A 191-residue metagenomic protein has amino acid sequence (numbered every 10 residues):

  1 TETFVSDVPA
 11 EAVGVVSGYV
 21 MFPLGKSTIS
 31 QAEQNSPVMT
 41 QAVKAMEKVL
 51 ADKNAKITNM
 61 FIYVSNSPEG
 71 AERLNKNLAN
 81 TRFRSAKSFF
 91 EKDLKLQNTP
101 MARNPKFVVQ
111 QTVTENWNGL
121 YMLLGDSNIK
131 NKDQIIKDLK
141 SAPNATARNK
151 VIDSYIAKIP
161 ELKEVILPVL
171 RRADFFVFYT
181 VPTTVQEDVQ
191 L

Functional and structural regions predicted by a protein language model:
T3-F4, V13, F22, K26-P68 (+1 more regions): Periplasmic peptidoglycan-binding/anchoring modules of Gram-negative envelope and division proteins
A10-G14, S30-Q34, D52-N54, G70 (+2 more regions): Extracytoplasmic/periplasmic, Sec-exported soluble proteins
A12, S17-L24, P37, L50-A51 (+2 more regions): Periplasmic OmpA/Pal-like peptidoglycan-binding modules at the C-termini of bacterial envelope proteins
V38-A42, N80-F83, N128-N131: Short, low-complexity, polar/charged sequence segments that are solvent-exposed and flexible
V43, K87-S88, V165, Y179: Mobile acidic interaction elements
A45-K48, S85-F89, Q134-I136: Glycine-rich loops and low-complexity Gly/Arg-rich segments that provide flexible linkers or classic glycine-based
I62, N77-L96: Cysteine-centered nucleophilic/redox motifs
P68-L78, M101-V109: Active-site neighborhood of thiol-dependent amide/isopeptide-bond enzymes
